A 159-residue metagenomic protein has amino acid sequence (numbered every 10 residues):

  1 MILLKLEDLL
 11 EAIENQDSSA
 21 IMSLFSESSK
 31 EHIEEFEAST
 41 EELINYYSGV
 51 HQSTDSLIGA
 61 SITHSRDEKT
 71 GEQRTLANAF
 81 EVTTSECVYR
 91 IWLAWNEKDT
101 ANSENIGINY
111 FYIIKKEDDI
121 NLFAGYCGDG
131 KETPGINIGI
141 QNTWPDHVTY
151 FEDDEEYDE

Functional and structural regions predicted by a protein language model:
M1-N15, S23: Short, low-complexity N-terminal intrinsically disordered segments enriched in polar/charged residues
L4, M22-T84: Short solvent-exposed beta->alpha transition segments
L9-I13, Y46, G125-Y126: Low-complexity, intrinsically disordered/propeptide-like segments
T63-E159: Exposed beta-sheet edge and beta->alpha loop/turn motif
